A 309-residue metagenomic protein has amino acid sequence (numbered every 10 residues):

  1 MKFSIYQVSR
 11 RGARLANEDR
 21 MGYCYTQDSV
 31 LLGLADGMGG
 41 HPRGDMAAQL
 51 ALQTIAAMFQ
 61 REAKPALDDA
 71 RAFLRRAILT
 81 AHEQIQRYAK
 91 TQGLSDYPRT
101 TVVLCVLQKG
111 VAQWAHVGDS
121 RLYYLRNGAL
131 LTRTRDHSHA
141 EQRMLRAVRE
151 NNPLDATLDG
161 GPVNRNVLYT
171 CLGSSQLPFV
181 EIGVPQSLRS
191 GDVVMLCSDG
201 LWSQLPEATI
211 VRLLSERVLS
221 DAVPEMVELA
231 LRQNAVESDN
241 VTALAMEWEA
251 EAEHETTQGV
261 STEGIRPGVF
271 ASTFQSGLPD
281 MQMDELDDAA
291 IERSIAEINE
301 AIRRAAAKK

Functional and structural regions predicted by a protein language model:
M1-K309: PP2C/PPM-type serine/threonine phosphatase catalytic domain
